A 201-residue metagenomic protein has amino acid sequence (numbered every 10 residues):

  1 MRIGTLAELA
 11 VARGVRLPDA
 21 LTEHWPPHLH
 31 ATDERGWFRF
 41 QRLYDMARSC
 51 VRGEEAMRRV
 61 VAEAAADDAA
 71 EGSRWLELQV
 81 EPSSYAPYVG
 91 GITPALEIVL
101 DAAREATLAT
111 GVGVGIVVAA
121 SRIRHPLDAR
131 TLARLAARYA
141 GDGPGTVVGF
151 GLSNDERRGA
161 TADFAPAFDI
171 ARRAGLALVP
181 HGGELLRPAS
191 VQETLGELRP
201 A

Functional and structural regions predicted by a protein language model:
M1-L176, L185-R199: Metal-cofactor-binding active-site regions of metalloenzymes
P180: A glycine- and charged-residue-rich anion-binding loop/surface
